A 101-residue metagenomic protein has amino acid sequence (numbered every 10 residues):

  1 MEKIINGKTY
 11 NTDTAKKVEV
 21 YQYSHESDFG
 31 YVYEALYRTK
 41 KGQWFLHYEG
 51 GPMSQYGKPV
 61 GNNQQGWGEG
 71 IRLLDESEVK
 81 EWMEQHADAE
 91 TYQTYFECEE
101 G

Functional and structural regions predicted by a protein language model:
E2-G101: Secondary-structure transition motif
